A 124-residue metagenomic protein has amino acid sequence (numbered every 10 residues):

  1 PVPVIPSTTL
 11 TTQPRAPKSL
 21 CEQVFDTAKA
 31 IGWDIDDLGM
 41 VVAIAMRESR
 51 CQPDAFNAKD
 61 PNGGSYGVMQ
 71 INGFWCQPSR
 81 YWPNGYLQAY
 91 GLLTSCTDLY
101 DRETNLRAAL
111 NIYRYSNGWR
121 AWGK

Functional and structural regions predicted by a protein language model:
V4-C51: Export/targeting segments at the very N-terminus of extracytoplasmic proteins
M40, D54-K124: Catalytic and binding regions of secreted/periplasmic enzymes and modules that target cell-wall glycans
